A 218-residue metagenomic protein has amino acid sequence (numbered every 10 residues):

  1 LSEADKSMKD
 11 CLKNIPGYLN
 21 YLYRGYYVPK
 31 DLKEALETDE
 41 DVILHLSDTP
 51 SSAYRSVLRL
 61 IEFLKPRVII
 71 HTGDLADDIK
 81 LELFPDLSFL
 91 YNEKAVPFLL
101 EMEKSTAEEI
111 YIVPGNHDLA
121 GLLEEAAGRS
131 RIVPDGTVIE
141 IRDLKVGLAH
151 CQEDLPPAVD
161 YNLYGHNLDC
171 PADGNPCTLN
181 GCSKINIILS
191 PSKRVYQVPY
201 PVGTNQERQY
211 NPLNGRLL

Functional and structural regions predicted by a protein language model:
L1, S51-G136: Core catalytic region of metal-dependent phosphoesterases/phosphodiesterases, especially metallo-beta-lactamase-like
L1-K33: Short glycine- and acidic-rich boundary segments immediately preceding or forming the N-terminal edge of structured
P16-G17, I141-R142, V159, P171-L218: Binuclear metal-dependent phosphoesterase catalytic core
G17-Y21, V42-I43, S51: N-terminal pre-core extensions flanking Radical SAM catalytic domains
A35-I43, I139-G147, L189-R194: Beta-strand-turn-beta hairpins that frame and shape the catalytic cleft of phosphate-ester-processing enzymes
V42-T49, L144-Q152, Y161, T178-L179 (+1 more regions): Active-site-proximal beta-strand elements of phosphoester/diester hydrolases
H45-D48, I69-D74, I110-N116, G147-H150 (+1 more regions): Active-site neighborhood of phospho(di)ester-bond hydrolases with catalytic His/Asp-centered motifs
R131-E140, H150-P156: Short acidic low-complexity segments
